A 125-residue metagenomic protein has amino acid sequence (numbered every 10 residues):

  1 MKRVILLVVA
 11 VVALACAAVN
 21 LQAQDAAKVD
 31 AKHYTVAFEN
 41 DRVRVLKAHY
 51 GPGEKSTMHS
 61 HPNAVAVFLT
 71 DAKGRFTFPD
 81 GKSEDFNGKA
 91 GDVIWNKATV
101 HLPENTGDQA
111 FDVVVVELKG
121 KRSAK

Functional and structural regions predicted by a protein language model:
M1-V9: Bacterial N-terminal signal peptides that target proteins for export
V8-A17: Bacterial N-terminal signal peptides
V19-A23: Sec/Tat signal peptide C-region and signal peptidase I cleavage site
D30-K55, P62-A66, V116: A short glycine-rich, His/Asp/Glu-containing loop-to-beta-strand
E39, D80-A98: Short acidic-glycine-tyrosine-enriched beta hairpin
G53-S56, D92-E104: Histidine-centered metal-chelating micro-motifs
H61-D80: Glycine- and acidic-residue-biased ligand/ion/polar-headgroup-sensing regions
D71, A98-K121: Ligand-binding loop in jelly-roll beta-barrel domains
